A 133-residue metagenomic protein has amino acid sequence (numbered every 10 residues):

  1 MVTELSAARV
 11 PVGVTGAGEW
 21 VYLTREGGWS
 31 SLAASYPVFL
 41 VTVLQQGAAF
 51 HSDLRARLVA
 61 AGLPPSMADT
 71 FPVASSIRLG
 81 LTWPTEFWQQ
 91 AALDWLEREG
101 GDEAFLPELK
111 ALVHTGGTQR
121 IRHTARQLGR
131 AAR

Functional and structural regions predicted by a protein language model:
M1-A61: N-terminal accessory interaction module
L5-A8, A68-G80, D102-V113: Amphipathic alpha-helical scaffolding segments comprising HEAT/armadillo-like alpha-solenoid repeats
P64-P72, W83-F87, E97-F105, G129-R133: Alpha-helix capping and inter-helical loop/turn segments
A92-D94, A125-R126: Hydrophobic core positions within HEAT/HEAT-like alpha-solenoid repeats
